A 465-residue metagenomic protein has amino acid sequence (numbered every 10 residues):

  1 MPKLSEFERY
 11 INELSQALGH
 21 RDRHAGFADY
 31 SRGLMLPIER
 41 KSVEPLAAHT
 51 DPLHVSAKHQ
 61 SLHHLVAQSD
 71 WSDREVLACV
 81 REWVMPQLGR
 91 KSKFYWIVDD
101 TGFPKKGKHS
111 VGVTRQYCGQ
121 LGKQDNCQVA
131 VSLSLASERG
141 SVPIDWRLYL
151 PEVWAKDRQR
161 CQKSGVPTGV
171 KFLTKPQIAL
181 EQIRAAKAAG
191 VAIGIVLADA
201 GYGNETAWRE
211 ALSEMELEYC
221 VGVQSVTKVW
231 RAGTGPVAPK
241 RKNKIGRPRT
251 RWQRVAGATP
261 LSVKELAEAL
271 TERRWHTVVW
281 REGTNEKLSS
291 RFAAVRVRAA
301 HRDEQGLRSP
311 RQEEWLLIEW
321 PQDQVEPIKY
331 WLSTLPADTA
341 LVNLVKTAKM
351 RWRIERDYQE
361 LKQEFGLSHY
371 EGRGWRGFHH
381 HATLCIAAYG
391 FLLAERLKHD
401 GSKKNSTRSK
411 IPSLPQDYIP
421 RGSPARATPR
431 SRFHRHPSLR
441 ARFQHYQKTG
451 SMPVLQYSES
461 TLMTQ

Functional and structural regions predicted by a protein language model:
M1-L197, G201-V221, S225-K228, G235 (+3 more regions): Conserved, well-structured functional cores that handle cations and Mg-NTP chemistry
S5, R139-R160, S164-F172, G222-Q224 (+6 more regions): An anionic, glycine-rich sequence signature occurring as long contiguous blocks
L34-I38, T50, V66-S69, L335 (+3 more regions): Generic structural signal for hydrophobic core residues of well-folded globular domains
K108, Y358-F365: Active-site-adjacent bridging/hinge elements
S333, T339-A348, Q363-H380, H399: Short, solvent-exposed helix-loop connector elements
E355, A387: Hydrophobic, well-ordered secondary-structure elements that form the walls of internal hydrophobic environments
L392-S423: Conserved nucleotidyltransferase catalytic core and NTase-mimicking acidic/glycine-rich helix/loop elements in nucleic
